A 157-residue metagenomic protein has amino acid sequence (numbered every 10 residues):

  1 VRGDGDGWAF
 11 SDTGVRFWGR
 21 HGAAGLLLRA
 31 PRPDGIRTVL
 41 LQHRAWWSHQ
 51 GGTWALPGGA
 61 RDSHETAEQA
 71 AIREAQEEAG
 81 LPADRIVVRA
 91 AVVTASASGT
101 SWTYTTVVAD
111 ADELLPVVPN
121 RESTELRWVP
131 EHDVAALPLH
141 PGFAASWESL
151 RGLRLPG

Functional and structural regions predicted by a protein language model:
V1-T53, G59-L114, L155-G157: N-terminal leader/linker segments that precede catalytic domains of diphosphate-processing enzymes
T106, V117-R151: NUDIX/MutT-family hydrolases
